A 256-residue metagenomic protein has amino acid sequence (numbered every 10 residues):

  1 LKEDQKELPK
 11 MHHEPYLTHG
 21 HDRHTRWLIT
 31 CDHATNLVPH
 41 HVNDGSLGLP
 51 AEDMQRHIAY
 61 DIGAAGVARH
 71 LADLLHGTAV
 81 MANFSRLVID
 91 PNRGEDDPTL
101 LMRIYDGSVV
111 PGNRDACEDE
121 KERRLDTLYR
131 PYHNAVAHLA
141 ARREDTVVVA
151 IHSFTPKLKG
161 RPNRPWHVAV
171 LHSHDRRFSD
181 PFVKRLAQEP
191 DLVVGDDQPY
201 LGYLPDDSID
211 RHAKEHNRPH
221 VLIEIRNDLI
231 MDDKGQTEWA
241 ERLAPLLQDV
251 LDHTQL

Functional and structural regions predicted by a protein language model:
E3-L256: N-terminal catalytic or cofactor-binding beta/alpha core of small enzyme domains
